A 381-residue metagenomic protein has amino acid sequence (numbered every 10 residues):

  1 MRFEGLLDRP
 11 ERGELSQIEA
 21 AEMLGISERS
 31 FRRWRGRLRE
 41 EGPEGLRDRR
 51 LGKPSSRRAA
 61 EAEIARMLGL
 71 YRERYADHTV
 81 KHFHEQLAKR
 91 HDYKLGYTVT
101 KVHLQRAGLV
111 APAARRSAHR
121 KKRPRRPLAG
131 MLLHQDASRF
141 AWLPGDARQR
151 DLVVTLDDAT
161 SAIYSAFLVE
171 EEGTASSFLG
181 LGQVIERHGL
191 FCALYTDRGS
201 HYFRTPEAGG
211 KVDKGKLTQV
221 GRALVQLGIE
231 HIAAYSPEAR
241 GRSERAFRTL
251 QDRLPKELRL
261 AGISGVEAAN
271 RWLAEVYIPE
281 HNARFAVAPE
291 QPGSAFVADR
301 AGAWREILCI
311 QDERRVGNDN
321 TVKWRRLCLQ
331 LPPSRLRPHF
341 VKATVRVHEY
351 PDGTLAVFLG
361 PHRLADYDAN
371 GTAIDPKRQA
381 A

Functional and structural regions predicted by a protein language model:
M1-L15, I64-R74: Short, amphipathic alpha-helical "recognition" segments used to contact nucleic acids or chromatin
Q17-L24, F83, L87: Short alpha-helical "recognition helix" segments of helix-turn-helix
R29-R32, T98: Key DNA-contact positions within bacterial/archaeal DNA-binding proteins
G42-A141, P206, K211, G215 (+1 more regions): Basic, flexible linker segments flanking DNA-binding modules in nucleic acid-interacting mobile-element proteins
A62, E73, Y93, Q105-L156 (+5 more regions): Mobile-element integrase/transposase regions, centering on the N-terminal DNA-binding/Zn-coordinating module
L181-D213, A234-P237: Acidic/histidine-rich, metal-coordinating catalytic segments
D213, Q219-Q291, A295-I307, R346: Charged alpha-helix within mobile-element recombinases
E275-A381: C-terminal, beta-rich DNA-binding module of retroviral/retroelements integrases
